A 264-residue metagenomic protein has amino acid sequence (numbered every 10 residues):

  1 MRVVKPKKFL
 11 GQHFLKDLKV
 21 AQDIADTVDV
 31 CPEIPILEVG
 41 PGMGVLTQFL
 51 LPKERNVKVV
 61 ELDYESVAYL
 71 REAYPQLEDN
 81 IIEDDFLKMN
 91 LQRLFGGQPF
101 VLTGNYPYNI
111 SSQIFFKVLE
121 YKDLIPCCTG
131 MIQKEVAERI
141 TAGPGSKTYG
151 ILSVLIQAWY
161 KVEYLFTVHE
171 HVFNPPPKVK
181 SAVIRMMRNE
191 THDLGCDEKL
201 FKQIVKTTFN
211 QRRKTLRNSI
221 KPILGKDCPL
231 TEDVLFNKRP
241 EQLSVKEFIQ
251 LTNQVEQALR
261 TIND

Functional and structural regions predicted by a protein language model:
M1-T207, K246-D264: Catalytic cores of RNA-modifying enzymes
G97, L224-G225: Hydrophobic alpha-helical membrane context
R212: Primarily a LysM-type cell-wall glycan-binding module
I220-K221: Secondary-structure end/capping motifs
G225-E256: RNA substrate-recognition surfaces in RNA-acting enzymes
